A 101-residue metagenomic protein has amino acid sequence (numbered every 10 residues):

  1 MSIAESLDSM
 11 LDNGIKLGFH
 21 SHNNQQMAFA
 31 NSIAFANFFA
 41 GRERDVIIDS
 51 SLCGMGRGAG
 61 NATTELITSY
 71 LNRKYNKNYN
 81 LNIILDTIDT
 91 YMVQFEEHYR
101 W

Functional and structural regions predicted by a protein language model:
M1-W101: Catalytic cores and adjacent flexible loops of soluble metabolic enzymes that perform enolate/carbanion chemistry on
